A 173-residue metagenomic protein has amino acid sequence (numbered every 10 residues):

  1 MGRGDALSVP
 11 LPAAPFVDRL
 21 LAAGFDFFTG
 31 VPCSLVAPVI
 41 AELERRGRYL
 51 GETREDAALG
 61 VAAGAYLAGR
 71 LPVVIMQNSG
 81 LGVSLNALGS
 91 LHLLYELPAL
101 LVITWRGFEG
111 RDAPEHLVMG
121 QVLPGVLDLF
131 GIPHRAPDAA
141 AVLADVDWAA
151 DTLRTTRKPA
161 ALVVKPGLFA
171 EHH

Functional and structural regions predicted by a protein language model:
G2-H173: Thiamine diphosphate
